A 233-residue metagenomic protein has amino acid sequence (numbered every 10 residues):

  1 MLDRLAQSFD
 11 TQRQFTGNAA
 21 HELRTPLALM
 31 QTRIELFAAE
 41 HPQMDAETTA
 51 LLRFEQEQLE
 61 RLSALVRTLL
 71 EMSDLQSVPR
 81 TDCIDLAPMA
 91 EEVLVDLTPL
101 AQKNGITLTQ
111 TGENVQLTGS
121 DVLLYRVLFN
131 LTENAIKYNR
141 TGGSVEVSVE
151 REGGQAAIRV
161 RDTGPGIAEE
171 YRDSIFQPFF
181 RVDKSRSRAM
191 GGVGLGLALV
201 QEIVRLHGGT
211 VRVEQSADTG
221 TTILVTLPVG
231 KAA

Functional and structural regions predicted by a protein language model:
F54-L62: Short alpha-helical segment of the dimerization/phosphotransfer core of two-component systems
L75-D82, Q116-G119: Conserved micro-motifs of the catalytic ATP-binding
L100-Q110, V115: Short conserved segments within the C-terminal catalytic ATPase subdomain
A135-I136: Short helix-loop "hinge" at the ATP-lid/N-box region of the Bergerat-fold HATPase_c
G142-G154: Short beta-strand/loop element within the Bergerat-fold HATPase_c
I167-R181: Short conserved segment of the HATPase_c
G208-G209: Conserved glycine-rich
